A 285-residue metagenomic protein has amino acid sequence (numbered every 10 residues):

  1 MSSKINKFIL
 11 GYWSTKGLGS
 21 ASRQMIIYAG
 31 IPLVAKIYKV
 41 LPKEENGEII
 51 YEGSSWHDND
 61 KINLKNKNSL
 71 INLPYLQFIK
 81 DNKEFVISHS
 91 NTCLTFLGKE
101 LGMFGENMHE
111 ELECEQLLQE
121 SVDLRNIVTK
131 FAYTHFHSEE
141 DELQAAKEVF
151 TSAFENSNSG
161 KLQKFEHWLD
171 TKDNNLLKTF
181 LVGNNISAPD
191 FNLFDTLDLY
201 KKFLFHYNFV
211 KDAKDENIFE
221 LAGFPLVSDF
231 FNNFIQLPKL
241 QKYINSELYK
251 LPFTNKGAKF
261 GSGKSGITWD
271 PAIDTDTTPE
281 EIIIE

Functional and structural regions predicted by a protein language model:
S2-S152, W269-E285: GST-like domain detector, emphasizing the conserved glutathione-binding G-site in the N-terminal thioredoxin-like
A35, Y243-I244: Intrinsically disordered, low-complexity regions enriched in proline, serine, glycine and charged residues
G98, T196-L197, I244, S265: Active-site-flanking alpha-helical
H109, Q116-Q236: GST-like fold's C-terminal all-alpha helical module
D212-E220, L226, I244-S262: C-terminal/domain-terminus segments
E247-E285: Acidic/histidine-enriched, glycine/proline-rich intrinsically disordered or flexible terminal extensions
